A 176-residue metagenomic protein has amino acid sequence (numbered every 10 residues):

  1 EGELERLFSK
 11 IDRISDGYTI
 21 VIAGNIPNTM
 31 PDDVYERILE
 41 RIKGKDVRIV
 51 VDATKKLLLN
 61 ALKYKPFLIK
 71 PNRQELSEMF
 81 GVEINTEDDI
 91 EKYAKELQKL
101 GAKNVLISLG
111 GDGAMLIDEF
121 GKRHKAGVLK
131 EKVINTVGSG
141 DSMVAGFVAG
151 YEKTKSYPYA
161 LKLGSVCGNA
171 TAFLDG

Functional and structural regions predicted by a protein language model:
E1, P71-E75, G127-L129: Short, structured secondary-structure boundary patches
E1-V21: Conserved N-terminal subdomain of the carbohydrate kinase-like
G2, E78-I84, V133-V137: Short, charged, surface-exposed secondary-structure boundary motifs
E3, P31, G140: Short, conserved glycine- and acidic-residue-centered signature motifs in active-site or ligand-binding loops
R6, T19-I90: Conserved beta-alpha-beta core of the PfkB/ribokinase-like small-molecule kinase fold
Y18-T19, L68, N104, G113: Residues at the N-termini of beta-strands
E40-R41, L59, E87-G176: Conserved phosphate-binding/catalytic region of the ribokinase-like
